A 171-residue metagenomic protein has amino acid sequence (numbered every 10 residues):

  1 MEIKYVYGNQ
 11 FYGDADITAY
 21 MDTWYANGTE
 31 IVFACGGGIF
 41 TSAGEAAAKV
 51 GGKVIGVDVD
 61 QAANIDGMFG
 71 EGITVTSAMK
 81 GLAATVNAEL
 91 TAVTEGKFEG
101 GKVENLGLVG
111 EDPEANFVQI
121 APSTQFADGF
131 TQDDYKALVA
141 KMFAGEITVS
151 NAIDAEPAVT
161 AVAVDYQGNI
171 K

Functional and structural regions predicted by a protein language model:
M1-K171: A residue-level marker of the well-folded mature domains of exported/periplasmic proteins
